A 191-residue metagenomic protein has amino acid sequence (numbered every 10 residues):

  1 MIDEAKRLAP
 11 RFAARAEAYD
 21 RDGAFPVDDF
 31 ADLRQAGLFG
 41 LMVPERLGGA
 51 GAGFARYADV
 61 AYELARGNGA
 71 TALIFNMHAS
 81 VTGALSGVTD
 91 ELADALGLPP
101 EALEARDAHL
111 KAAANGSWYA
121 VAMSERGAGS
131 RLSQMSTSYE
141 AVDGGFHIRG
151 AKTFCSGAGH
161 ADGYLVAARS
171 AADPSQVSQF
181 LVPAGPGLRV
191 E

Functional and structural regions predicted by a protein language model:
M1, L98-E104, P174, S178-Q179: Short, charge-rich amphipathic segments
M1-D59: Alpha-helical interface subdomain recognition
A9, Y119-A120, A168: Glycine-centered structural positions embedded in regular secondary structure
D22, P44, T71, G129 (+2 more regions): Generic secondary-structure boundary/loop-capping signal
A31, L41-R149, S156: Glycine-rich flavin
L132, V190-E191: A short, acidic/glycine-rich surface segment
A151-V190: A short core secondary-structure module
